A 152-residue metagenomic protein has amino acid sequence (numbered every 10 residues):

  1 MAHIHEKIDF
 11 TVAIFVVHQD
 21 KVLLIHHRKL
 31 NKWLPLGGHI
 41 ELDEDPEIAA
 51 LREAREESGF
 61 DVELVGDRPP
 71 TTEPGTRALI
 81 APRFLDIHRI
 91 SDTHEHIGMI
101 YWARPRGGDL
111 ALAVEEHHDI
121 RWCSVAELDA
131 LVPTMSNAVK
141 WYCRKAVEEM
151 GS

Functional and structural regions predicted by a protein language model:
M1-F15, Q19, T76-L79, S91: Acidic, metal-coordinating catalytic segment for phosphate/diphosphate chemistry, firing primarily on the Nudix
D9, V17, P35, E57 (+1 more regions): Short connector loops at helix/strand junctions that flank enzyme active sites, especially segments positioning acidic
A13-F15, K21-L23, I100-W102: Residues embedded in well-ordered beta-strands
K21-E63, R68-T72: Conserved Nudix-box catalytic region and its N-terminal flanking loop in Nudix hydrolases and closely related
L24, G66, D86, R121-S124: Structural signal for conserved beta-strand scaffold positions within catalytic alpha/beta enzyme cores
R28-W33, H94-S152: Nudix hydrolase/Nudix homology domain
G59-G107: Active-site segment of metal-dependent pyrophosphate-handling enzymes, primarily the Nudix hydrolase catalytic core
